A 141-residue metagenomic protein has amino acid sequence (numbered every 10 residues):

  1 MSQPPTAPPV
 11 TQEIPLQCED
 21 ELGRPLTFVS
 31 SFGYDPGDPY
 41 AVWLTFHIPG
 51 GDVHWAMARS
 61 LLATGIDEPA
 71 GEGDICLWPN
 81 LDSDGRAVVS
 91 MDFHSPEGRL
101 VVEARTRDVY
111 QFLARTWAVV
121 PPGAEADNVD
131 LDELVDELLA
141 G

Functional and structural regions predicted by a protein language model:
M1-A41: Charge-rich, low-complexity N-terminal segments
Q12-L16, W55-A56, V102: Generic detection of short hydrophobic beta-strand segments and adjacent strand-loop junctions
Q17-E19, T45-H47, W78-N80, H94: A structural detector for beta-sheet-dominated domains
L22, P36, G50-D52, S83 (+2 more regions): Residues that cap or initiate secondary-structure elements
P25-A70: Short, well-structured hydrophobic secondary-structure segments
L44, V89-F93, V102: Generic recognition of long tandem-repeat/solenoid scaffolds
D52-P96: Short, internal acidic amphipathic alpha-helical interface segments that mediate docking to partner proteins
H94-G141: Mixed-charge, glycine-accented linear interaction segment located at domain edges/termini
